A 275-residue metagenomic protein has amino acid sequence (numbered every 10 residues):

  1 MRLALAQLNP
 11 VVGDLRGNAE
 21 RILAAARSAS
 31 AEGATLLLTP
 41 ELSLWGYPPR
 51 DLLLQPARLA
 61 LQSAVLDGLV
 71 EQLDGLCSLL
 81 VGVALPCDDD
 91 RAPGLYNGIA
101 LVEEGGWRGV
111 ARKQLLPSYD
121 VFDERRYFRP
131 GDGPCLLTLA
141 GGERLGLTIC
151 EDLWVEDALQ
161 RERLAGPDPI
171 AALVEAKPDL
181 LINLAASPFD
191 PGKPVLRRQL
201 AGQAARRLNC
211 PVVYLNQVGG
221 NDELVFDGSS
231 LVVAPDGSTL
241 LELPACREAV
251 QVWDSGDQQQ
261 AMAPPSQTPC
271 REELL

Functional and structural regions predicted by a protein language model:
M1-L275: Enzyme catalytic cores with a strong preference for nitrogen-chemistry domains
